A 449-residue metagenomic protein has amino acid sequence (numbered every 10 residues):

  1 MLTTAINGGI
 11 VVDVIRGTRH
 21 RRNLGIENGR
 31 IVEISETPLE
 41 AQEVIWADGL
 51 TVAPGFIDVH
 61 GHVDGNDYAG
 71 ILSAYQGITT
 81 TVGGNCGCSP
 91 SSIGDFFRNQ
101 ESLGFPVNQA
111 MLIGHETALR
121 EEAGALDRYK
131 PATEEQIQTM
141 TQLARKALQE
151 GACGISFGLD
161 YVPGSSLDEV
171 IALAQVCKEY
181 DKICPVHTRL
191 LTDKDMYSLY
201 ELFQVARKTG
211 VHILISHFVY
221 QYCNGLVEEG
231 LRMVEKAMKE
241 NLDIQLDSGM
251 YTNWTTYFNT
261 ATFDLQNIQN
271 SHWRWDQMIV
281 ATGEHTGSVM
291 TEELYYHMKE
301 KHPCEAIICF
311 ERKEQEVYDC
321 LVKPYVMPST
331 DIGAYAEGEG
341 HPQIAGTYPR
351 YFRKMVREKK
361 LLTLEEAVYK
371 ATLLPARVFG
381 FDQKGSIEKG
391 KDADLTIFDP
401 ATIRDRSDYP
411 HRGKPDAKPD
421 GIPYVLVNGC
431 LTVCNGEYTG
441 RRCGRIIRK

Functional and structural regions predicted by a protein language model:
M1-E40, A367, I403-S407: N-terminal metal-binding scaffold of metallo-dependent hydrolase/deaminase domains
L2-G8, E27, P38-T79, V427: Replace "His-x-His-based motif
G9, L24, G29, G49 (+12 more regions): Divalent metal-coordination and catalytic microenvironments
G29, A376, D382-S407: Structural signature of the urease/amidohydrolase superfamily beta/alpha-barrel
V52, A69-S156, L242: Divalent-metal coordination cores built from histidine and acidic residues
G55-G65, L159, C184-L190: Histidine-centered catalytic micro-motifs
A125-L126, K130, E134, M140-F157 (+1 more regions): Active-site neighborhoods of metal-dependent hydrolases
Y318-Y325, T330-D331, T396-R445: C-terminal cap of metal-dependent C-N hydrolases
